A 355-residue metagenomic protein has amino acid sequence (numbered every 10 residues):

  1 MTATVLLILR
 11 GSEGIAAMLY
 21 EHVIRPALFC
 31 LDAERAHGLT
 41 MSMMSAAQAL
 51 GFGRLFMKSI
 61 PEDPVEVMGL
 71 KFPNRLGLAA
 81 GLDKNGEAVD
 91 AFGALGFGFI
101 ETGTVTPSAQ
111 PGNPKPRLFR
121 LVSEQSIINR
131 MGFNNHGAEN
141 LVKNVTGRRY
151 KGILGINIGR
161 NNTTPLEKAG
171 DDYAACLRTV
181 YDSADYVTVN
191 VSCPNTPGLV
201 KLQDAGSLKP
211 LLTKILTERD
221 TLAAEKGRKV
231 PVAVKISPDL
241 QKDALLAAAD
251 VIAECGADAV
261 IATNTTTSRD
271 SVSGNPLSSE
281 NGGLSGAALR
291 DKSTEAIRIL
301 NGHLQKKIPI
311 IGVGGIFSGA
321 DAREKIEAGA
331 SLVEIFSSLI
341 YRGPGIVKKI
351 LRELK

Functional and structural regions predicted by a protein language model:
I15-E66, N129-N134, A138: An N-cap/entry alpha-helix motif that binds or orients negatively charged groups
M41, S45-A47, F52-K58, P194-S207 (+3 more regions): Glycine/Thr-rich beta-alpha phosphate-binding loop at enzyme active sites
L70-G77, K151-I156, L222-L240, H303-G312: Short beta-strand/loop segments at the ligand-binding rim of alpha/beta enzyme cores
N85-F92, L240-E254, K306, I316-V333: Catalytic cores of alpha/beta
E101-Q110, V191-C193, A259-T267, I316 (+1 more regions): Glycine-rich phosphate-binding active-site loops on the catalytic face of alpha/beta enzymes
G103-G152: A gly/proline- and charged-residue-enriched helix-loop-helix capping module
Q110-Q125, D270-G282, S338-K355: C-terminal helical cap(s) of enzyme catalytic domains, especially alpha/beta-barrels
N161-A174, K201, S207, A233-A253: Active-site glycine- and acidic-residue-rich loops that bind and position anionic ligands or nucleotide-like cofactors
